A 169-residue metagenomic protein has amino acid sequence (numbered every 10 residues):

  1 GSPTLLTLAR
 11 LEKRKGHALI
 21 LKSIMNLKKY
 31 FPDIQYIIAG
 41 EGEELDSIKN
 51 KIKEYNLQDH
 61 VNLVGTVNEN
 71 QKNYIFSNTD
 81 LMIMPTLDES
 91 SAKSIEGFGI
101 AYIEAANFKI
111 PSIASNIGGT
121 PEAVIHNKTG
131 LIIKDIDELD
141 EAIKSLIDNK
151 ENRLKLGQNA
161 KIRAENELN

Functional and structural regions predicted by a protein language model:
G1-K15, L21-I24: Conserved donor-binding/catalytic core segment of Leloir-type glycosyltransferases
L8-K13, L27, G42, V67: Short donor-sugar binding/catalytic loops of nucleotide-sugar-dependent glycosyltransferases, especially enzymes
D46, N68-T79, N107, I125: Short acidic alpha-helix that forms the nucleotide-activated donor recognition element in Leloir-type transferases
K49-N70, L81: Nucleotide-activated donor-binding/catalytic signature segment of Leloir-type glycosyltransferases, i.e., the conserved
S77-I95, I110: Acidic donor-binding loop of glycosyltransferase active sites
Y102, A106-N107, P111-A114, V124: Short hydrophobic beta-strand element within catalytic cores of glycosyltransferases and related nucleotide-activated
I125-D137, S145-E151: Conserved acidic donor-binding segment of nucleotide-sugar-dependent glycosyltransferases
S145, N152-E167: A short, well-ordered alpha-helix in the C-terminal region of glycosyltransferases
